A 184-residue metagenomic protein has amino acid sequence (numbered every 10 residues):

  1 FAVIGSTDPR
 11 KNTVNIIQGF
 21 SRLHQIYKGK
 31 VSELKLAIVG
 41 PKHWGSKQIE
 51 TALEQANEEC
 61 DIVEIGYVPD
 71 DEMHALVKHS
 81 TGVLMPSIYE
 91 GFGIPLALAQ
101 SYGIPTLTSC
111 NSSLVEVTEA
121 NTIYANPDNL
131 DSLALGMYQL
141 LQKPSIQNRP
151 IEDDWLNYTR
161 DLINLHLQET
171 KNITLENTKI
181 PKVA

Functional and structural regions predicted by a protein language model:
F1-A184: Carbohydrate transferase catalytic cores enriched for Leloir-type hexosyltransferases
